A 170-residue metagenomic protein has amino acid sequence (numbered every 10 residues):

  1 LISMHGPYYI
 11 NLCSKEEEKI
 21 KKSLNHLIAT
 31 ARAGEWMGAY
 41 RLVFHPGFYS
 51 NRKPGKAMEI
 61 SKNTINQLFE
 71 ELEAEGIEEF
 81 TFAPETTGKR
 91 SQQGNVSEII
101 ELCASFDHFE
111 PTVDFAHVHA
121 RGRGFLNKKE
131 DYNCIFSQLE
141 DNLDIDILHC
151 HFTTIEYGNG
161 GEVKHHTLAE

Functional and structural regions predicted by a protein language model:
L1-I2, Y9, E16-K21, A116-V118: Terminal, non-globular segments
I2-G6, A39-P46, F152: Short beta-strand segments at enzyme active-site cores
S3-S14, N159-H165: N-terminal small/glycine-rich loop or linker at the start of catalytic domains across soluble metabolic enzymes
Y8-N11, F48-N51, V118-A120, Y157-N159: Conserved radical SAM core fold
L12-T112: Active-site acidic/histidine proton-transfer and metal-coordination neighborhood in alpha/beta enzyme cores
Q67-T167: Acidic/histidine-rich catalytic cores of soluble enzymes
